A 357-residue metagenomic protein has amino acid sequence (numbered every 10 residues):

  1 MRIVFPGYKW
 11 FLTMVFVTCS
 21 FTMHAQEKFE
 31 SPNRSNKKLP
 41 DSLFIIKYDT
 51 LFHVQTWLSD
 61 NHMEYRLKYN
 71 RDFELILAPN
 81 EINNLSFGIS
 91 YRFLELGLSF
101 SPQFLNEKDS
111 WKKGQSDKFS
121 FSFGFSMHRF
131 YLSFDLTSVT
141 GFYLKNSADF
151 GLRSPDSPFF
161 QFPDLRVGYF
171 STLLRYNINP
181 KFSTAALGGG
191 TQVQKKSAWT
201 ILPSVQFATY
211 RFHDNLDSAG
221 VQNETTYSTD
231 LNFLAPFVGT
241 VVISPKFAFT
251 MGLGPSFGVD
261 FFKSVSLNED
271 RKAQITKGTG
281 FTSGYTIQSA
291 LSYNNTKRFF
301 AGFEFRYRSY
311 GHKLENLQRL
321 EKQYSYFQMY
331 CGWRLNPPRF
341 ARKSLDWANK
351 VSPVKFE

Functional and structural regions predicted by a protein language model:
F52, N83-F87, D117-F121, F130 (+4 more regions): Hydrophobic, lipid-facing positions within transmembrane beta-strands of outer-membrane proteins
V54-H62, I89, L98-P102, F125 (+6 more regions): Transmembrane beta-barrel strands of outer-membrane/channel proteins
N61-N84, E95-G114: Surface-exposed strand-loop-strand hairpins of Gram-negative outer-membrane beta-barrel proteins
N70-L75, L105-S110, P155-P163, G220-T225 (+2 more regions): Extracellular loop and loop/strand-boundary signature of outer-membrane beta-barrel proteins
L94-S99, R129-S133, P180-F182, F247 (+3 more regions): Repeated loop/turn-to-beta-strand initiation elements of outer-membrane beta-barrel proteins
S122-Y227: Outer-membrane pore/translocation modules
T172-L174, Q323-E357: Outer-membrane beta-barrel "beta-signal"
A208-R298: Outer-membrane beta-barrel transmembrane domain signature
